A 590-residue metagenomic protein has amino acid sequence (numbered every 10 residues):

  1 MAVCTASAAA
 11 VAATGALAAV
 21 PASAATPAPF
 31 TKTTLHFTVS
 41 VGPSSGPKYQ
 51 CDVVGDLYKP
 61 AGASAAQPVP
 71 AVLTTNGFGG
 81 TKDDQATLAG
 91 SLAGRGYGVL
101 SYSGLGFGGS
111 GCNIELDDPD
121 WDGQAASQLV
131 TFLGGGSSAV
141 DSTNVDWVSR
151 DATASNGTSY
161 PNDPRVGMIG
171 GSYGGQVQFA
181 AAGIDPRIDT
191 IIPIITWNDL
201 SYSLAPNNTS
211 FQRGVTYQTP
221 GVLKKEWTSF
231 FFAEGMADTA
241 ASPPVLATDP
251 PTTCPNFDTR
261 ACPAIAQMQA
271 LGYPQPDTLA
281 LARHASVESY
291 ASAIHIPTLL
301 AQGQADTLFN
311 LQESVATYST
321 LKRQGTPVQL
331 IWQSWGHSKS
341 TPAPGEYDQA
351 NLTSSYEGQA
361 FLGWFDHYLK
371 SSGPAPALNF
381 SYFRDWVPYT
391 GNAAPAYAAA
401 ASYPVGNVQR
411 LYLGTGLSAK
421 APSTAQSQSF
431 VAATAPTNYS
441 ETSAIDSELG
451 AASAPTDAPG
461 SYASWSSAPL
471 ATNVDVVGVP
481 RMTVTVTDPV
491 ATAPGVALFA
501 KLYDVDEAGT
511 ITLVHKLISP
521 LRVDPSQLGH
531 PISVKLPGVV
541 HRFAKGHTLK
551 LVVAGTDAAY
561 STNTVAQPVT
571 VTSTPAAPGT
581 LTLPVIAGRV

Functional and structural regions predicted by a protein language model:
M1-A24: Secretory targeting and sorting signals
A25-Q67, L470: N-terminal cap/lid segment of alpha/beta-hydrolase-fold proteins
S64-S159, D163-P164, P342-D348, G495-A497 (+1 more regions): Cap/lid segment of the alpha/beta-hydrolase catalytic domain
G94, G123, F132-G135, A139-P161 (+4 more regions): Accessory cap/linker subdomain of secreted extracellular hydrolases
I294, L300-Q302, D306: Short beta-strand/loop motif that positions the catalytic acidic residue of the alpha/beta-hydrolase fold
T307-E313: Conserved alpha/beta-hydrolase "acid-adjacent" motif
L321-A343: Catalytic histidine neighborhood in serine/cysteine hydrolases with alpha/beta-hydrolase-type architecture
E346-V590: C-terminal, loop-rich substrate-recognition/catalytic regions characterized by aromatic stacking residues
